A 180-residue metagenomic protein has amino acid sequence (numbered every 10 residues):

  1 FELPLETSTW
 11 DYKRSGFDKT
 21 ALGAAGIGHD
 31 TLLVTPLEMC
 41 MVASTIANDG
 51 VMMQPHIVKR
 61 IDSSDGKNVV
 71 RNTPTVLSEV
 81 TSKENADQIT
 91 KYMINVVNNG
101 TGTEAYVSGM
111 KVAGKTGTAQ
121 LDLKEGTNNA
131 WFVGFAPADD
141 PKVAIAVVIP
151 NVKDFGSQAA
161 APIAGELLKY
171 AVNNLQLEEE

Functional and structural regions predicted by a protein language model:
F1-I149, L177: Beta-lactam-recognizing serine transpeptidase/beta-lactamase-like catalytic domain environment
T35-M41, A159-E166: Short amphipathic alpha-helical face segments that pack within enzyme cores and frequently flank/anchor catalytic
N68-T75, P162-E180: Short, gly/Ser/Thr-rich active-site loops of penicillin-recognizing serine hydrolases
K153-F155: Short beta-strands and strand-coil junctions in structured, solvent-facing domains, enriched
